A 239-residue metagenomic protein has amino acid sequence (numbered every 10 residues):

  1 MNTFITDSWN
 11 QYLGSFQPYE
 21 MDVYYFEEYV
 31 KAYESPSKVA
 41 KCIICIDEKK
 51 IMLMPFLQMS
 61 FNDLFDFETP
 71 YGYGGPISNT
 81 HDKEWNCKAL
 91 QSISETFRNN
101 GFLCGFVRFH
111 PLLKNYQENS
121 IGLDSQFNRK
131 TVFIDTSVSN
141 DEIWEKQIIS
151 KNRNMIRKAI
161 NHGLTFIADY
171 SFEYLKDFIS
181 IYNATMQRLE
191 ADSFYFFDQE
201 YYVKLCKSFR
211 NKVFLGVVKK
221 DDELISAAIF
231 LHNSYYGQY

Functional and structural regions predicted by a protein language model:
M1-D63, F109-Y239: A conserved beta-strand-loop-helix scaffold within acyl/acetyltransferase catalytic domains
F61-Q126, S234-Y239: Acyl-donor binding region in acyl/amide transferases
